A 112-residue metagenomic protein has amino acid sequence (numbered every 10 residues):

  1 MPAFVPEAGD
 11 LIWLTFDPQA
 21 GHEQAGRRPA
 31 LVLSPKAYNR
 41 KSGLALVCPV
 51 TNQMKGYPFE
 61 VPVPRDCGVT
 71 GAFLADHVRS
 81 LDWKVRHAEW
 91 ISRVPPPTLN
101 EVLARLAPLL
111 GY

Functional and structural regions predicted by a protein language model:
M1-Y112: Conserved functional hotspots at enzyme active or ligand-binding sites that engage polyanionic ligands
